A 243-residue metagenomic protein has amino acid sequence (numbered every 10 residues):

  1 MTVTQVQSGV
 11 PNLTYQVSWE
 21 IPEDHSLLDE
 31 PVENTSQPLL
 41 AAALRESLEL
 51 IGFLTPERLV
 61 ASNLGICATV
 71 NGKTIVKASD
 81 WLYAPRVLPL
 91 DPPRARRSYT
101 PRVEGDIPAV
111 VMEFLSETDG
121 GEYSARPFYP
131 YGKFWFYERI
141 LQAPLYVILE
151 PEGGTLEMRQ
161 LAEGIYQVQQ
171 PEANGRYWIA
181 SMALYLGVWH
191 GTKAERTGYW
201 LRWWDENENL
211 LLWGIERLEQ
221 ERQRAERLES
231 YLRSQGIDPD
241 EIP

Functional and structural regions predicted by a protein language model:
T2-E33, L50, A68-K73, A84-V110 (+2 more regions): C-terminal interaction segment
V32-S62, T69-L82: Acidic-basic catalytic patches of nuclease active cores, encompassing PD-(D/E)XK and other metal-cofactor nuclease
L59-A61, V147-E150: A structural signal for short, well-ordered beta-strand segments and their strand-loop junctions that often border
S79, A143-L145: Short, surface-exposed beta-edge/turn micro-motifs
